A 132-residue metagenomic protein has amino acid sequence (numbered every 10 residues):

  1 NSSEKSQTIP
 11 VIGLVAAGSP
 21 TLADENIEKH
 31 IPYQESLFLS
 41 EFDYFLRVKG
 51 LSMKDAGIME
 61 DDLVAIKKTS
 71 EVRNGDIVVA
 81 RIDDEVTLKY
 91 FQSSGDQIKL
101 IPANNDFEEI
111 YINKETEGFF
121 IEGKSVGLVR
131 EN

Functional and structural regions predicted by a protein language model:
N1-M59, V86, S93-Q97, E122 (+1 more regions): Short, positionally conserved secondary-structure boundary motifs
M59-N132: C-terminal regulatory/effector modules of DNA-binding transcriptional regulators
